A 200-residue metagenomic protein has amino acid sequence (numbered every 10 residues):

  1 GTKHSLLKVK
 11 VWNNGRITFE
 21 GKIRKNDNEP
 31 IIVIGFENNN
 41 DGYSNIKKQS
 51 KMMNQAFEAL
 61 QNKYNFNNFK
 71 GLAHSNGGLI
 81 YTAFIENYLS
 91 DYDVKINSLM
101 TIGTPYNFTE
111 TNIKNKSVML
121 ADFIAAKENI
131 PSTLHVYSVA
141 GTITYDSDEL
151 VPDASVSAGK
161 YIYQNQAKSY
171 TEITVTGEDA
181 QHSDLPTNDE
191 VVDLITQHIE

Functional and structural regions predicted by a protein language model:
G1-L72, G78-E200: Lipid deacylating catalytic domains
